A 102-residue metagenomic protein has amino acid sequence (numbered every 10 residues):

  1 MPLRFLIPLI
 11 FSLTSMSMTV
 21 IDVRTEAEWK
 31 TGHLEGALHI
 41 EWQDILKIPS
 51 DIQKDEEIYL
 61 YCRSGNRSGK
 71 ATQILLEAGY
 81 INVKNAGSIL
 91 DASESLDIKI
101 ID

Functional and structural regions predicted by a protein language model:
P2-L6, M18-T19, T25-E57, N66-D102: Rhodanese-like catalytic fold shared by cysteine-dependent sulfurtransferases and DSP/PTP-type phosphatases
S12-S15: N-terminal signal peptide c-region/cleavage motif recognized by signal peptidases
Y61: Short, surface-exposed ligand- or partner-binding patches at beta-edge/loop junctions that are enriched in aromatics
